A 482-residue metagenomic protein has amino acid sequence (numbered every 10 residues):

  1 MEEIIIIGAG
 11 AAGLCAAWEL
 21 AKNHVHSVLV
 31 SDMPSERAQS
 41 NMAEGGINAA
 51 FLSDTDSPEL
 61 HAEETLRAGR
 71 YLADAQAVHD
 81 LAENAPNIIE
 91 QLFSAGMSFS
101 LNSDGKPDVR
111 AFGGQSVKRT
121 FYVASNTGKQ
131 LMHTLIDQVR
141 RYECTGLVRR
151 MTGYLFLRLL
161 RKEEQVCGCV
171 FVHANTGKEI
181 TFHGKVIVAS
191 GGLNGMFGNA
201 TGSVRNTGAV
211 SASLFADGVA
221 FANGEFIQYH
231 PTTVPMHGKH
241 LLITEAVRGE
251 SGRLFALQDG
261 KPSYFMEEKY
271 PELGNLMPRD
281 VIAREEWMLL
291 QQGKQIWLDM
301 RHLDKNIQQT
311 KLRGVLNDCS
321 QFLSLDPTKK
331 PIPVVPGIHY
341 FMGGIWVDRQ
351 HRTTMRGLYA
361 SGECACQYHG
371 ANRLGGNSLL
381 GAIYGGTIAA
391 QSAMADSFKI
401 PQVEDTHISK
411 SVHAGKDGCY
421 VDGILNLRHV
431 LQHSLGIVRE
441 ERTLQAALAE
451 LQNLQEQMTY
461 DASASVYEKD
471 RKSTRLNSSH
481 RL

Functional and structural regions predicted by a protein language model:
E2, T176-K185, T354: Core beta-strand elements of the Rossmann-like FAD/NAD(P) dinucleotide-binding domain in flavoenzyme oxidoreductases
E2-E3, A11, E19, P34-E36 (+11 more regions): Glycine- and aromatic-enriched mobile tails/lids
E3-L29: N-terminal Rossmann-like FAD-binding beta1-loop-alpha1 element of flavoenzymes
M33-L66, R70, L241-L242: Conserved N-terminal glycine-rich FAD pyrophosphate-binding loop of Rossmann-like flavoproteins
F93-G177, A189-S190, N194, G198 (+1 more regions): Conserved redox-cofactor binding core of oxidoreductases
K185-H240, N377-S392: Glycine-rich loop(s) and the adjacent beta-strand/alpha-helix scaffold that form part
S213, V219-D326, K330, S392-F398: An anion/pyrophosphate-binding glycine-rich loop and adjacent beta-alpha core in soluble alpha-beta enzymes
L476-L482: Positively charged, low-complexity/disordered segments
